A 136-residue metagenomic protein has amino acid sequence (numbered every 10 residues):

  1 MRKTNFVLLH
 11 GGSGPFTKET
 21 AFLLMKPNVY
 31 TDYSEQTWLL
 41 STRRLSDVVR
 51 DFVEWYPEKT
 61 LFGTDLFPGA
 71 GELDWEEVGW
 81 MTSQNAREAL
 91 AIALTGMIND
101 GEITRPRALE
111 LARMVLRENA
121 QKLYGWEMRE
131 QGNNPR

Functional and structural regions predicted by a protein language model:
R2-R136: H/E-rich (His + Asp/Glu) clusters that bind or coordinate divalent metals
